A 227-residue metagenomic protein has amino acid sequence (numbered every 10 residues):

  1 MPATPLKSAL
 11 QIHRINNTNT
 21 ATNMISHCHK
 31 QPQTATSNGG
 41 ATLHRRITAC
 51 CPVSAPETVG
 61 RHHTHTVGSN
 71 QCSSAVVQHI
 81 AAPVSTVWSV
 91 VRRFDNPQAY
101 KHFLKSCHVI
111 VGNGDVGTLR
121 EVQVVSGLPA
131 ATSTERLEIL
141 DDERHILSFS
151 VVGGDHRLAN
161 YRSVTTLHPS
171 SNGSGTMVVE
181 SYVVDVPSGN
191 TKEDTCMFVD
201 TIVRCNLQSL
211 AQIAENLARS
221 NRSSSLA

Functional and structural regions predicted by a protein language model:
P2, H79, S85, R92-A159 (+1 more regions): Glycine-rich portal/gate segments that line the openings of hydrophobic small-molecule binding cavities
P2-D115: Hydrophobic ligand-binding cavity/cleft-lining segments
P2-P5, S150-C205: Beta-strand/loop substructures that line and gate deep hydrophobic ligand-binding cavities in soluble
S69-S73, G117, A130, N160 (+1 more regions): A general secondary-structure signal for short beta-strands and their flanking turns/coil in non-transmembrane regions
Q71-S73, A82, R144, R162 (+2 more regions): Eukaryote-biased feature marking scaffold/signaling PDZ-domain proteins and nuclear chromatin regulators
V87, V91, R120-V122, L137 (+5 more regions): Structural signal for hydrophobic/aromatic residues that build the beta-strand cores of folded beta-sheet domains
L104-V109, T195-C196, L226: Short amphipathic alpha-helical segments embedded in low-complexity Lys/Glu-rich regions
Q208-A227: Short, highly charged C-terminal tails/helix-capping segments
